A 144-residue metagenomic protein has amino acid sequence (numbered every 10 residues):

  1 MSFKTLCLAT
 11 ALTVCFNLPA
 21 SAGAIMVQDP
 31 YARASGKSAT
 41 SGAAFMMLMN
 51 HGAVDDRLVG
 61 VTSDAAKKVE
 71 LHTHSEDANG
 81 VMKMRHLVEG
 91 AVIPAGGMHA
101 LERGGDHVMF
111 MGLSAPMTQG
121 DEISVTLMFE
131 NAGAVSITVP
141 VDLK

Functional and structural regions predicted by a protein language model:
M1-T5: Positively charged n-region of N-terminal signal peptides that target proteins for export
C7-N17: Bacterial N-terminal signal peptides
G23-K144: Compact, glycine-rich, soluble single-domain proteins
